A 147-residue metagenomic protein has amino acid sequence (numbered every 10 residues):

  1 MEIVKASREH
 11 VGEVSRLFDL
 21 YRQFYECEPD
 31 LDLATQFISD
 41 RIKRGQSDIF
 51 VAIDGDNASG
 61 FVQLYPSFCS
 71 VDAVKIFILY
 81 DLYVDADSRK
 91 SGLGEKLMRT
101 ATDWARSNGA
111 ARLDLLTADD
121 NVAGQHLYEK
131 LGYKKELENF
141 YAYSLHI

Functional and structural regions predicted by a protein language model:
E2-R16: A short beta-loop-alpha structural element at the N-terminal edge of CoA-dependent acyl/N-acetyltransferase catalytic
S15-D40: Conserved GNAT-fold acetyl-CoA-binding loop/helix
D40-V51, I78: A short helix-loop-beta-strand connector motif used in the catalytic cores of GNAT acetyltransferases and, in some
V51, N57-P66: Conserved beta-strand in the GNAT
A52, K90-E95: Glycine-rich acyl-CoA binding loop
L82-R89: A short, internal acetyl-CoA/4′-phosphopantetheine-binding micro-motif in the GNAT/acyltransferase core
D85, K96-R112: Conserved acyl-CoA
E95, D119-E138, L145: Conserved active-site alpha-helix within GNAT-family acetyltransferase domains
